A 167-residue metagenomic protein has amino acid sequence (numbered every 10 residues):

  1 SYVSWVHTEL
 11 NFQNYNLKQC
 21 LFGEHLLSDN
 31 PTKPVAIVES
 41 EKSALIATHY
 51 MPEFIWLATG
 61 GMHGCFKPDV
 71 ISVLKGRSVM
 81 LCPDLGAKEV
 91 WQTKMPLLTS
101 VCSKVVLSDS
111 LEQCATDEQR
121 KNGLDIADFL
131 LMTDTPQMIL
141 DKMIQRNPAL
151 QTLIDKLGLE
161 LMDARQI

Functional and structural regions predicted by a protein language model:
S1-R77: Phosphate-handling DNA/RNA-contact segment within nucleic-acid enzymes
K42, M62-F66, P83-T93: Acidic, metal-coordinating catalytic cores used for nucleic-acid/nucleotide bond scission and strand-transfer chemistry
P52-L57, P96-D109: Structural alpha-beta junctions
G64-S72, V90-W91, A115-I126: Short, charged, surface-exposed secondary-structure boundary motifs
L107-Q113, N122-L131: Activity-critical C-terminal alpha-helical subdomain
D125-L150: Short, small/acidic-rich helices and loops at N termini and domain boundaries of DNA replication/processing enzymes
I144-I167: C-terminal tails and terminal domains of large nucleic-acid-associated and other macromolecular-machine proteins
